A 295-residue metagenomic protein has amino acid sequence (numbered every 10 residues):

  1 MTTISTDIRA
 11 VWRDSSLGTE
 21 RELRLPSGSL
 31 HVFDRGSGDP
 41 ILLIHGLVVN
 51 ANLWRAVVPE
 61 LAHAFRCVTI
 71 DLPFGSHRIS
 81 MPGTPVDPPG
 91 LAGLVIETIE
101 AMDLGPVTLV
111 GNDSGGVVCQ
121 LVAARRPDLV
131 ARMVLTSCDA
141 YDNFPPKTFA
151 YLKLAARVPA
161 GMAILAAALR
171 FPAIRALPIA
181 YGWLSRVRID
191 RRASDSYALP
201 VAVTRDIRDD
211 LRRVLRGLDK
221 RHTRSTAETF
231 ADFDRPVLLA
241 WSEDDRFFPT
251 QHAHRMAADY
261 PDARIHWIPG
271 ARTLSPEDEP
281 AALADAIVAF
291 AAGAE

Functional and structural regions predicted by a protein language model:
T2-A10, D14-R21, L30, V68 (+6 more regions): Flexible "cap/lid" subdomain of the alpha/beta-hydrolase fold that forms the substrate-access gate
P26-D34: A short loop-to-beta-strand scaffold at the N-terminal edge of the catalytic core in hydrolase folds
F33-H77: Conserved HGGG/HGGXW glycine-rich cap/lid loop of the alpha/beta-hydrolase fold
L47, G111-D113: Conserved alpha/beta-hydrolase "nucleophile elbow" surrounding the catalytic nucleophile
N52, Q251, A281-A282: A conserved mid-protein helix/loop that constitutes part of the nucleotide-sugar donor-binding site
N52-R55, D209, D285: Alpha-helical elements of the RecA-like P-loop NTPase motor core of helicases
A271-P280, A284: Catalytic histidine-centered segment of alpha/beta-hydrolase-like enzymes
